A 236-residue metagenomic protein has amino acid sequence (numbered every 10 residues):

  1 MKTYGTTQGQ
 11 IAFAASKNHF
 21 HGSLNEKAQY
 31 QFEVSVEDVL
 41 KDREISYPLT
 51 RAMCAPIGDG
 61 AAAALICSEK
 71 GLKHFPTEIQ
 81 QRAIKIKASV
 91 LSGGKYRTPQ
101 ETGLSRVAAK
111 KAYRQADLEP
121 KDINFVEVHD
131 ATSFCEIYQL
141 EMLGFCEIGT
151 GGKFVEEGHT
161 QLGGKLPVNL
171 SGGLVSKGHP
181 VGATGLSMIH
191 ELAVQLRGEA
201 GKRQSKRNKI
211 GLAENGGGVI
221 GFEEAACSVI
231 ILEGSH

Functional and structural regions predicted by a protein language model:
M1-P48: Glycine-rich, mobile lid/loop segments that gate access to catalytic sites or pores
M1-T7, A109-D122, A200: Phosphate/pyrophosphate-binding loops at sites that engage ATP/ADP/AMP, CoA/4′-phosphopantetheine, polyphosphate
G9, G103-V107, L186-H190: A structural signal for well-ordered alpha-helical segments within the folded catalytic domains of diverse enzymes
F13, E44-K111, Q115, E157-S171 (+4 more regions): Condensing-enzyme catalytic core mediating Claisen C-C bond formation in acyl metabolism
A15-Q29, G93-T98, T132-Y138, G182-A193 (+1 more regions): Acyl-CoA/ACP chain-elongation machinery
R97-T102, D130-K153, G164, P180-G182 (+1 more regions): Short glycine/threonine-rich loop-to-helix capping motif typified by GTGT followed within a few residues by an Asp-Pro
D122-V128: Short glycine-rich phosphate-binding loop at a beta-alpha junction
